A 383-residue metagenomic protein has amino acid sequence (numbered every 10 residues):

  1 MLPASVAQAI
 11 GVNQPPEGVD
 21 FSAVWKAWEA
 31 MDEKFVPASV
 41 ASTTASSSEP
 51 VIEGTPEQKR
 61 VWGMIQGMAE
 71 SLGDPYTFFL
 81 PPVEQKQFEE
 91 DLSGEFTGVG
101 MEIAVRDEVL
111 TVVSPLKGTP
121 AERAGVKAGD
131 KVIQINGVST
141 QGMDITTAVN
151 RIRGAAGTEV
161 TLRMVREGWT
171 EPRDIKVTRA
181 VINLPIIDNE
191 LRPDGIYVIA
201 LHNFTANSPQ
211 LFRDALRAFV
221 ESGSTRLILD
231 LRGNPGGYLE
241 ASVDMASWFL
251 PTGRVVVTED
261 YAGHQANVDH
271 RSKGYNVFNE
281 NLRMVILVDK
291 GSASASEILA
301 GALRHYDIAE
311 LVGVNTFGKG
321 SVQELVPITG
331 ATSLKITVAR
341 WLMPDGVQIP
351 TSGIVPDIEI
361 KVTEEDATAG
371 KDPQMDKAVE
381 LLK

Functional and structural regions predicted by a protein language model:
M1-V109, K127, Q134-I135, S139-L191 (+7 more regions): Intrinsically disordered, Ser/Thr/Pro/Gly-rich linkers and terminal tails that flank and connect PDZ domains
N13, G100-E102, Q265, N276 (+3 more regions): Compositionally biased, intrinsically disordered low-complexity regions
F35, Y76-F79, F96, F204 (+4 more regions): Aromatic side chains
E53, T111-S114, T119-A128, N136-T329: Cleft-lining beta-strand/loop regions that shape enzyme active-site pockets
T97-V99, M284, L334: Short beta-strand or tight-loop elements that sit immediately N-terminal to catalytic metal-binding acidic residues
Q323-P327, L334-V362: Conserved P-loop NTPase
